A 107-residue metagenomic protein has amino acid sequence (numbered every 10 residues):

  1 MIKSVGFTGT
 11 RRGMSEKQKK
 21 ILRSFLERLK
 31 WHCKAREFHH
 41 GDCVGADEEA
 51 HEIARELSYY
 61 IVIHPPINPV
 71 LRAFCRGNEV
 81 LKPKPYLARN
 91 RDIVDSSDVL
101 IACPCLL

Functional and structural regions predicted by a protein language model:
M1-L107: Acidic/glycine-enriched connector segments
